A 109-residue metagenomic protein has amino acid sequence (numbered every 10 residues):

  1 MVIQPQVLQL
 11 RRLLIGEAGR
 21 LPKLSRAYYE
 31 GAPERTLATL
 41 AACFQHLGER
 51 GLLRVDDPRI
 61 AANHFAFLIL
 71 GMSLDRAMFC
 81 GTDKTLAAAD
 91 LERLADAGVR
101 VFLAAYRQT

Functional and structural regions predicted by a protein language model:
M1-Q9, L13-I15, K23-R50, R93: Amphipathic alpha-helical packing segments from all-alpha helical-bundle domains
L10-R12, R26, V55, R76 (+1 more regions): Generic structural "secondary-structure junction" signal
E34, A38, A42-R50, N63-T109: C-terminal peripheral helix-coil segments that are non-catalytic and often amphipathic
R54, P58-A62: Membrane-interface starts of transmembrane alpha-helices
